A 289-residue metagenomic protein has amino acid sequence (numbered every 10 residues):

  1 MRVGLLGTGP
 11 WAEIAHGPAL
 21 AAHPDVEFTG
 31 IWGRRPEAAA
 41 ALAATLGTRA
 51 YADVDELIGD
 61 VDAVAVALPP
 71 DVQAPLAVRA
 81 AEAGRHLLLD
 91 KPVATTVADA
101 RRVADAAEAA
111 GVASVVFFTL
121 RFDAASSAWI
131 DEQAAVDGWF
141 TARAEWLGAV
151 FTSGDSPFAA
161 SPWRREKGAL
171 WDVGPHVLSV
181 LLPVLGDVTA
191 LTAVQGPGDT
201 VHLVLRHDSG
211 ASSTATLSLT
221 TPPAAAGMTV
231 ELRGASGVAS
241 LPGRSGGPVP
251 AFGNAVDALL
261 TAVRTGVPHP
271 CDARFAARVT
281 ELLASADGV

Functional and structural regions predicted by a protein language model:
M1-L46: N-terminal Rossmann-like dinucleotide-binding module
A12, A52, L89, S114-V116: Hydrophobic residues in well-ordered beta-strands that form the structural core
A43, E56, A63-V66, D208 (+1 more regions): C-terminal helix-rich "cap/oligomerization" subdomain common to oxidoreductases
L46-A104: Beta-loop-alpha module in the N-terminal Rossmann-like domain of NAD(P)-dependent dehydrogenases, especially those
T48, A83-R85, A110-A113, G210-A211: A short helix->loop->beta-strand "cap" motif at the edges of active sites that frequently abuts
A94-T152: A contiguous active-site-proximal alpha/beta segment in oxidoreductase catalytic domains
F117-A124, D155-V188, F275-A276: Mid-domain beta-loop-alpha active-site segment that forms a flexible, acidic cofactor/metal-binding surface
P175-G243, D257-T265: Contiguous beta-strand/loop segments that form the cofactor/metal-binding neighborhood of enzyme cores
